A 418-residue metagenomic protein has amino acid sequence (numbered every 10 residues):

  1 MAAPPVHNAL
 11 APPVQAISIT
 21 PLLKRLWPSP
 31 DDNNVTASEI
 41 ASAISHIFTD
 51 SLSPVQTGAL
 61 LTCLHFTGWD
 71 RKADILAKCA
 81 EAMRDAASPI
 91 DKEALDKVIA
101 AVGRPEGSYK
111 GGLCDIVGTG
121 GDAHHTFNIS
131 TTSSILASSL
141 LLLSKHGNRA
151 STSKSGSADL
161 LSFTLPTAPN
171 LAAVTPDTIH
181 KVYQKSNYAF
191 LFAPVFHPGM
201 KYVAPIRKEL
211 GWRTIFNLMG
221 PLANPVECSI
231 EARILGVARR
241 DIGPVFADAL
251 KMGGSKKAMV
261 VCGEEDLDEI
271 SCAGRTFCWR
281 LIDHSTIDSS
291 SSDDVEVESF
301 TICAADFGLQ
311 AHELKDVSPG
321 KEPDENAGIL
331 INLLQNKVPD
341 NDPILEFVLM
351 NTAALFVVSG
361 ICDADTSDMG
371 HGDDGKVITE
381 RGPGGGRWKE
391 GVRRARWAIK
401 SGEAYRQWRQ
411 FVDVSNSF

Functional and structural regions predicted by a protein language model:
A2-R25, N34-V35, C79, R84-S88 (+5 more regions): Glycine-rich anion-binding loops and their surrounding alpha/beta cores
D32-D85, P383, R387: N-terminal Rossmann-like NAD(P)+-binding subdomain of aldehyde/semialdehyde dehydrogenases
T62-F66, I135-S139, A353-I361: Short glycine/serine- and small hydrophobic-enriched flexible loop segments
G68-S151: Active-site cofactor/substrate anionic-group-binding motifs, chiefly glycine- and Lys/Arg-rich phosphate-binding loops
I75, I129, R149-G156, T175 (+2 more regions): Short acidic-hydrophobic sequence patches enriched in Asp/Glu that either
R149-P169: Active-site-proximal loop->helix
